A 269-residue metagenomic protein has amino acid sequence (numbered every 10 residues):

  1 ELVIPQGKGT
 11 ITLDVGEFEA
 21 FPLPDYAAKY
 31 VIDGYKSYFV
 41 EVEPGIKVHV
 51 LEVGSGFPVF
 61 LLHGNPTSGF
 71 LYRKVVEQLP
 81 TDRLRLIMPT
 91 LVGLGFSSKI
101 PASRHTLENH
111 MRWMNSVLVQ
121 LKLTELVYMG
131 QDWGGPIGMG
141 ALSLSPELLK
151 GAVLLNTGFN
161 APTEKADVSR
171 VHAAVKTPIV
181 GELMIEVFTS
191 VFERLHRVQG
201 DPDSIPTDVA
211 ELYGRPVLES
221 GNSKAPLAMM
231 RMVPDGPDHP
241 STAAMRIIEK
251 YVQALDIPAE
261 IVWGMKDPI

Functional and structural regions predicted by a protein language model:
E1-K8: Extracellular beta-strand ligand-recognition surfaces/modules
V3, V53, L61-N65, M129 (+1 more regions): Short hydrophobic segments within beta-strands
K8-S37, V48, P58, L71 (+2 more regions): Flexible "cap/lid" subdomain of the alpha/beta-hydrolase fold that forms the substrate-access gate
I46-F96: Conserved HGGG/HGGXW glycine-rich cap/lid loop of the alpha/beta-hydrolase fold
